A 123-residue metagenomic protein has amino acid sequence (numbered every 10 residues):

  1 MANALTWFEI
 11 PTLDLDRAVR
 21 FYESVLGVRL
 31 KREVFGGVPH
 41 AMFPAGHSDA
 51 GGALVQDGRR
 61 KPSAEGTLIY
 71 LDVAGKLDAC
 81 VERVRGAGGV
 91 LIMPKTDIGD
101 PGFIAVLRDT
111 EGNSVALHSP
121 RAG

Functional and structural regions predicted by a protein language model:
A2, E9-A50: Core segments of cupin and vicinal oxygen chelate
L5-L13, R59-R85, F103-R108: Vicinal oxygen chelate
A18-Y22, V84, G112: Conserved active-site tyrosine of GNAT-family acetyltransferases
F35-P39, I98-F103: Short acidic/glycine-enriched loop/turn segments that link adjacent beta-strands
F43-H47, L107-T110, P120: Active-site beta-strand termini and strand-to-loop segments that position acidic
G99-D100, R121-G123: A short acidic/small-residue loop/turn micro-motif
